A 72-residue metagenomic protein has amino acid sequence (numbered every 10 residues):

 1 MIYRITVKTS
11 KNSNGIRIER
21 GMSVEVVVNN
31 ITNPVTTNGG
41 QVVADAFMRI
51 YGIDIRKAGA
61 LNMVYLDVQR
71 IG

Functional and structural regions predicted by a protein language model:
M1-N33: N-terminal acidic leader/helix
V27-G72: Acidic, low-complexity intrinsically disordered segments
